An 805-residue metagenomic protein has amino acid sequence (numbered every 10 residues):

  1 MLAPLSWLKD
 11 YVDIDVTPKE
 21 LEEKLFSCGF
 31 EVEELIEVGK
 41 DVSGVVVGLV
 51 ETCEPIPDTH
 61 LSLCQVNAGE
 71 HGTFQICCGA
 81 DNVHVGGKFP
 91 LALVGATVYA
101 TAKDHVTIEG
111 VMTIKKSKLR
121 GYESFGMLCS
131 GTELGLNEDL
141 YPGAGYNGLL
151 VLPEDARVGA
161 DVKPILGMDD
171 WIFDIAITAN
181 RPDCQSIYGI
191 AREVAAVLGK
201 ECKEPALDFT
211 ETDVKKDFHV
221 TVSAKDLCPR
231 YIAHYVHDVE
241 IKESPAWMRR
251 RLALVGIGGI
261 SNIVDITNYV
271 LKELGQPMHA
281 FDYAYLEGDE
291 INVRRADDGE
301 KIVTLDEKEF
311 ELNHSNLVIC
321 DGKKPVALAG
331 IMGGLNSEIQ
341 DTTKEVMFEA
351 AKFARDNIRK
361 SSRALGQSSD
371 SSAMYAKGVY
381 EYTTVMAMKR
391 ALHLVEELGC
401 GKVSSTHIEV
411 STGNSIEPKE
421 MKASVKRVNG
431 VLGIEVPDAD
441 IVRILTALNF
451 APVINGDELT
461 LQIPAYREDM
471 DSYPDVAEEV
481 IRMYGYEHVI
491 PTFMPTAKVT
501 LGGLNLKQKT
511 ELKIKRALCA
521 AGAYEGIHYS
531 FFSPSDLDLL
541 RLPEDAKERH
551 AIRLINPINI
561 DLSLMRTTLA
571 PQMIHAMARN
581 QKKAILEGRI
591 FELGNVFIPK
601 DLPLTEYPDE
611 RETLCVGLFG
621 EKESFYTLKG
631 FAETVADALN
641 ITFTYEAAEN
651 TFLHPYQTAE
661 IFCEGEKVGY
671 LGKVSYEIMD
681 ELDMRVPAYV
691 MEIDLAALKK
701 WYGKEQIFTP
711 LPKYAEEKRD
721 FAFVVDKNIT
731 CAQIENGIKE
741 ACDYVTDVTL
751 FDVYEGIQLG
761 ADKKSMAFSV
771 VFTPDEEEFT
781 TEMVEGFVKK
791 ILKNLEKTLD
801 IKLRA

Functional and structural regions predicted by a protein language model:
M1-D208, M347, D370, G378-E381 (+2 more regions): Phosphate-backbone binding interfaces of nucleic-acid-interacting proteins
L5, E23, P55-P57, L198 (+1 more regions): Glycine/proline-enriched, intrinsically flexible loops and inter-domain linkers
G39-S43, T210-E211, K498-V499, G503 (+3 more regions): Beta-rich nucleic-acid/ligand-interaction surfaces
V47-C77, S261, T267-N336: Conserved mixed alpha/beta core segments that line enzyme active sites in large multi-domain catalysts
R120-C129, E133-G135, G145-G148, K163 (+5 more regions): Mobile "lid/hinge" segments at catalytic clefts and subdomain interfaces of large enzymes
L198-V222, G399-V428: Terminal amphipathic helices with adjacent charged low-complexity linkers/tails
M421-L586, R719, V771-T773, M783-A805: Extended, well-folded interaction surfaces typified by the phenylalanyl-tRNA synthetase beta subunit core
A447-V453, D469, K600-L604, D609-E610 (+2 more regions): A carboxyl-terminal module marker
